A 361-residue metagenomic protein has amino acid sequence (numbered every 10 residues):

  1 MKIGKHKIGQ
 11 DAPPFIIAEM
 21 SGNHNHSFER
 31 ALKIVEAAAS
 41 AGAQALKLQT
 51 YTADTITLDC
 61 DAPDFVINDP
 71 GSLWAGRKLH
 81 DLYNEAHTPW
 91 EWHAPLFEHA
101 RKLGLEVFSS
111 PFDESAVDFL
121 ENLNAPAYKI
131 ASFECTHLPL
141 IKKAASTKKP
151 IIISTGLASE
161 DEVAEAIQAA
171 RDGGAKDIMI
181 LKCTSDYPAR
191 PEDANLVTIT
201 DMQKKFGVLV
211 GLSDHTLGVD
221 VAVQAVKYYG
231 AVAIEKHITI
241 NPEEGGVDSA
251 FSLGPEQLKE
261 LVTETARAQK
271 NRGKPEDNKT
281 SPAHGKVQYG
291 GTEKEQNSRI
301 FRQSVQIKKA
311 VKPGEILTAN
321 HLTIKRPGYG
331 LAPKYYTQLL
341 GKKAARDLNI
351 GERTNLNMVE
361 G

Functional and structural regions predicted by a protein language model:
M1-G361: Catalytic cores and adjacent flexible loops of soluble metabolic enzymes that perform enolate/carbanion chemistry on
